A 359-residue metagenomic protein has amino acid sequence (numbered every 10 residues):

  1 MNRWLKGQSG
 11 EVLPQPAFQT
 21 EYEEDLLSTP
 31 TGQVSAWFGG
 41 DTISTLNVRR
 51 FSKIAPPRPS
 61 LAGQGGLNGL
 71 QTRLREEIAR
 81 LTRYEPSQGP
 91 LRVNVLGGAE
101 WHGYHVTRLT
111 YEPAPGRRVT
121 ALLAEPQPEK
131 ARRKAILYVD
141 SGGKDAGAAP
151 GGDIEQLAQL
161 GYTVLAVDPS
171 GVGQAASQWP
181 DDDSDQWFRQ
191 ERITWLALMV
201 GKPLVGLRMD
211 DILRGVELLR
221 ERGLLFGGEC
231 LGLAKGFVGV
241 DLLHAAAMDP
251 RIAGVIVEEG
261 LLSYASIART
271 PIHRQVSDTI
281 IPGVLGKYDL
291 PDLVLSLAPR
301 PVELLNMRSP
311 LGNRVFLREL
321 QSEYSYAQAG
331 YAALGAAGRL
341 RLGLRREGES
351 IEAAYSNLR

Functional and structural regions predicted by a protein language model:
M1-T120, A124-K134, G142-T163, S170-E221 (+3 more regions): Alpha/beta-hydrolase-fold serine-hydrolase catalytic core, especially in secreted/extracellular enzymes
S141, D168, A234-K235: The Walker A (P-loop) glycine that initiates the GxxxxGKT/S ATP-binding motif of P-loop NTPases
L213-R214, L219, L233-A246: Glycine-rich nucleophile elbow surrounding the catalytic serine of serine-hydrolase chemistry
G232-L233, V255: Conserved alpha/beta-hydrolase fold motif
E259: Short catalytic micro-motifs in class I SAM-dependent methyltransferases
